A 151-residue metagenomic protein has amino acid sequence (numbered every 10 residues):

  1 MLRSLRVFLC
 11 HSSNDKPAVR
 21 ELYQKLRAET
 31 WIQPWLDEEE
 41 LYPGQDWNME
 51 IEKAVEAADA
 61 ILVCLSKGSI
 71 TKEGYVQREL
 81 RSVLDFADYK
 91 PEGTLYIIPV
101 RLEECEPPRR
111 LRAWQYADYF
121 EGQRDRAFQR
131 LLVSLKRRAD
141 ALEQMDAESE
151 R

Functional and structural regions predicted by a protein language model:
M1-C64, L84-L95, R126-R151: Conserved N-terminal substructure of TIR/SEFIR domains
D15-K16, K72, V76, R124: Alpha-helix N-cap/loop-to-helix initiation residues
R20-Y23, G74-Q77, L111-R112: Short amphipathic alpha-helical segments
K67-Y89, C105: Conserved TIR/SEFIR loop-to-helix hotspot centered on a Trp-containing motif with a nearby acidic residue
T94-E103: Short beta-strand elements of ligand-binding domains
C105-A113: Short loop/helix-cap segments at secondary-structure boundaries that form the rim of catalytic
W114-L131: Output/docking surface of receiver
